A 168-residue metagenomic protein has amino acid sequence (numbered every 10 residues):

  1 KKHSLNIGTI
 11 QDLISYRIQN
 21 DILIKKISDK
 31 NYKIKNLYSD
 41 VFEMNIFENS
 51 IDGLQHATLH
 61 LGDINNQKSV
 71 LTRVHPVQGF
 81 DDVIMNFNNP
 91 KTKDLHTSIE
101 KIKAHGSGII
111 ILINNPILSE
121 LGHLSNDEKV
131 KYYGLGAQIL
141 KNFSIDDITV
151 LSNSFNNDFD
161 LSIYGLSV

Functional and structural regions predicted by a protein language model:
K1-V168: Catalytic domains of riboflavin
